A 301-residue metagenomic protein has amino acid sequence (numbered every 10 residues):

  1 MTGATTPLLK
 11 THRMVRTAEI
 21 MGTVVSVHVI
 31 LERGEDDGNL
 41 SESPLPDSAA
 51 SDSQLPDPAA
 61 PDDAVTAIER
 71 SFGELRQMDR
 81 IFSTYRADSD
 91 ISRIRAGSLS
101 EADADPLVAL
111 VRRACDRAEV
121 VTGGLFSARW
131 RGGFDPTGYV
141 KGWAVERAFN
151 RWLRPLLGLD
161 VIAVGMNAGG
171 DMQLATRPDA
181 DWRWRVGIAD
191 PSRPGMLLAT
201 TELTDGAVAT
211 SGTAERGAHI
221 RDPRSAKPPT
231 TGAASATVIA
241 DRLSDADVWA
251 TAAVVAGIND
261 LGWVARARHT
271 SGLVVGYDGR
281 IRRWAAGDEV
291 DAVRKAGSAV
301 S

Functional and structural regions predicted by a protein language model:
M1-S301: Mature catalytic core of soluble alpha/beta enzymes
